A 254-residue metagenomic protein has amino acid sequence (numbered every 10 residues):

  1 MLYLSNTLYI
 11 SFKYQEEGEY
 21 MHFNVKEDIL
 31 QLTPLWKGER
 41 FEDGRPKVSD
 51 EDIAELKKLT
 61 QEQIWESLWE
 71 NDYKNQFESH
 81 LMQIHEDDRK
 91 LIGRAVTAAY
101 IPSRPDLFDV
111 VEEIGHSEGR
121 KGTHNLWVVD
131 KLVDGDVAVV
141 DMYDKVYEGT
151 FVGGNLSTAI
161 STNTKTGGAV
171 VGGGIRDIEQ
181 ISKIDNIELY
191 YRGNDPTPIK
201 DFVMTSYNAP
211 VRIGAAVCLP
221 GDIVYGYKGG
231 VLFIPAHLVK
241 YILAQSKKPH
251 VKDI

Functional and structural regions predicted by a protein language model:
L8-Y20: Short, Lys/Arg-enriched N-terminal segments with co-localized hydrophobic residues within the first ~10-30 amino acids
Y20-K26, I84, K247: Terminal leader/tail segments of proteins
M21-E39: Short acidic, Pro/Gly- and aromatic-enriched capping/linker segments at domain boundaries
R40, D50, L56-P220, G226 (+1 more regions): Feature captures the catalytic cores and cofactor-binding loops of soluble hydro-lyases/lyases that act on carboxylate
G44: Phosphate- and other anionic-substrate recognition elements at nucleic-acid/protein interfaces
